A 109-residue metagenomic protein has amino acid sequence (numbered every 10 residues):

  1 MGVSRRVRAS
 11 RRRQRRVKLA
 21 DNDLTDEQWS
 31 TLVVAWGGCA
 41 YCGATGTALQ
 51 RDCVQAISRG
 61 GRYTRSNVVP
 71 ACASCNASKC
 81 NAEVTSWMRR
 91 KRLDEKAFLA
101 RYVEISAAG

Functional and structural regions predicted by a protein language model:
M1, C72, R92-K96: Short, structured coil/loop segments at alpha-helix boundaries
M1-G2, R65: A broadly tuned, weak detector of single residues within folded domains
G2-G38, A97-L99, V103: Short, charged surface segments at domain edges that flank catalytic/cofactor-binding sites
R12, S74-C75: Short alpha-helical scaffold segments that flank and stabilize functional sites
R15, I57, R90-D94: A short linear boundary/processing microfeature
K18-L19, D26, N76-S78, R92: Alpha-helical interaction segments
G38-A73, K79-S86: Histidine-centered nuclease catalytic patch
S66-N67, A77-G109: A detector for short metal-coordination/catalytic motifs
